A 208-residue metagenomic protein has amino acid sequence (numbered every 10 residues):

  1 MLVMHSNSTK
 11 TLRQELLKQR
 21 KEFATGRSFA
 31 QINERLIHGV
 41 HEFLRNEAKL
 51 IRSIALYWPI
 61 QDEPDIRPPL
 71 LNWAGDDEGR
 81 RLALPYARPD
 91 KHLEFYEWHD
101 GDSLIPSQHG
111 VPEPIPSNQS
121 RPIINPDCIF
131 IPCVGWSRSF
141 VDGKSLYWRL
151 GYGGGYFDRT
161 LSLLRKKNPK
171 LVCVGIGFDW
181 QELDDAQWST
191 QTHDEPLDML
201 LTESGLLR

Functional and structural regions predicted by a protein language model:
L2-N125: N-terminal active-site beta-alpha-beta segment that forms phosphate/nucleotide-binding and substrate-recognition loops
L2-N7, T11, K18-E22, I115-I129 (+2 more regions): Surface-exposed, charge/polar-rich loops and edge strands
L36, R149-L150: Short linear sequence motifs
W58, C133, S204: Glycine-rich, N-terminal phosphate-binding loop of Rossmann-like dinucleotide-binding domains
L82, W136-S137: Carbohydrate transferase catalytic cores enriched for Leloir-type hexosyltransferases
G153-G154: Glycine-rich acyl-CoA binding loop
